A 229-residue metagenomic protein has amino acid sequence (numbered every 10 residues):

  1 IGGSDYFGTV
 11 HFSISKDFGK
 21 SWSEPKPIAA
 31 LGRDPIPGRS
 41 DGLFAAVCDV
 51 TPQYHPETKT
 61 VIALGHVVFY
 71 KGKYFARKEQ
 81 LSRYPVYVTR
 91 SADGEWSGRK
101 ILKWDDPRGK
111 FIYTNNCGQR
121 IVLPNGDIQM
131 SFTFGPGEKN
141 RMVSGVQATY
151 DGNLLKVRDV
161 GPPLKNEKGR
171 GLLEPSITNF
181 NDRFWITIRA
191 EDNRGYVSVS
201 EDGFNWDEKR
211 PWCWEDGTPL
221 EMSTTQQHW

Functional and structural regions predicted by a protein language model:
I1-A45, Y54-C117, I121-Q227: Beta-rich carbohydrate-recognition and catalytic domains
